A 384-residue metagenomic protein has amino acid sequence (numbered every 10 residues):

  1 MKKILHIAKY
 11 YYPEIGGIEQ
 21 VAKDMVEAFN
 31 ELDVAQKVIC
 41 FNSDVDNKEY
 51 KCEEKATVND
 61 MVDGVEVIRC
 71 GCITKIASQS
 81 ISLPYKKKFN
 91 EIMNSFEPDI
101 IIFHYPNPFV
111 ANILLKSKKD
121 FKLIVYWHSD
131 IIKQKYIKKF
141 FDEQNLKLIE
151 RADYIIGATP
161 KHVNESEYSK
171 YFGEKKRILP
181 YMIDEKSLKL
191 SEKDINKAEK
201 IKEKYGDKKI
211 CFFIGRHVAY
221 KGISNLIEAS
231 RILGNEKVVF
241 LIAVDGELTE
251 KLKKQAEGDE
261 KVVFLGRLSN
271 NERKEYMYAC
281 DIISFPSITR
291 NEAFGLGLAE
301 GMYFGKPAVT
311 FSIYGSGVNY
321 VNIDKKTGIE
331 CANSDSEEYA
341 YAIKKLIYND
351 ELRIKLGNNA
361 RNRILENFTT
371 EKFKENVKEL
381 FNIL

Functional and structural regions predicted by a protein language model:
L5, K202-K221, I227-R231, L241: Conserved donor-binding/catalytic core segment of Leloir-type glycosyltransferases
S82-K87, I100-D120: An aromatic- and histidine-rich active-site surface loop
E150-L190: A short, active-site helix/loop in glycosyltransferases that binds the activated sugar's phosphate group
E250-N271: Nucleotide-activated donor-binding/catalytic signature segment of Leloir-type glycosyltransferases, i.e., the conserved
R267, E275-C280: Short alpha-helical donor nucleotide-sugar binding micro-motif in glycosyltransferases
P307-S312: Short hydrophobic beta-strand element within catalytic cores of glycosyltransferases and related nucleotide-activated
I323-S336, K345-E351: Conserved acidic donor-binding segment of nucleotide-sugar-dependent glycosyltransferases
E338, K345, L352-N367, N376-E379: A short, well-ordered alpha-helix in the C-terminal region of glycosyltransferases
